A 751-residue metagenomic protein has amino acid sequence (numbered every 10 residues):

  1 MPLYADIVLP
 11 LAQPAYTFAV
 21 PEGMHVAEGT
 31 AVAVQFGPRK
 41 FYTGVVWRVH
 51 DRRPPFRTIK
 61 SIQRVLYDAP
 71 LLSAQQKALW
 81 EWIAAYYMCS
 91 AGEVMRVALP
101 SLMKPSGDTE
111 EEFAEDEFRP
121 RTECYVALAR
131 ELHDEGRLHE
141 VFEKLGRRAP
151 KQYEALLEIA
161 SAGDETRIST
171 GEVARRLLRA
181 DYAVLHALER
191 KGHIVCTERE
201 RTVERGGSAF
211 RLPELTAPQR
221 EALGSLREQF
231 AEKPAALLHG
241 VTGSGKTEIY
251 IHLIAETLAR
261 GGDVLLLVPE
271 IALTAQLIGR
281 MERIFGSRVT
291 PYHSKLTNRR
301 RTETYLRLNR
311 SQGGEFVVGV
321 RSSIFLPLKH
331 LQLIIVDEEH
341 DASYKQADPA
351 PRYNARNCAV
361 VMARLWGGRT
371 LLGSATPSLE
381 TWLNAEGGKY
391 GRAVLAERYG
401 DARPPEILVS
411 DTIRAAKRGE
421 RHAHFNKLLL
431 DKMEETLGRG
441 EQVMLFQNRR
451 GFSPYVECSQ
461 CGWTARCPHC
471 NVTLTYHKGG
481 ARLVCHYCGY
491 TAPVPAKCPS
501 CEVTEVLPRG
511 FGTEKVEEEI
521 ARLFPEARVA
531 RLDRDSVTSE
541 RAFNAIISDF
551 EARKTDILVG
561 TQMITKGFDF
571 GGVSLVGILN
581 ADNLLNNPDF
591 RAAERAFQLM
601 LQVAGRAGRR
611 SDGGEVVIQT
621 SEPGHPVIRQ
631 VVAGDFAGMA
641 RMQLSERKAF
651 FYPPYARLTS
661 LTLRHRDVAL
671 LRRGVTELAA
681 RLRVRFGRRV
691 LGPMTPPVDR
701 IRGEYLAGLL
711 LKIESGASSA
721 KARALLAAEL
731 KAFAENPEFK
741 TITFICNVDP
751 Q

Functional and structural regions predicted by a protein language model:
M1-S374, E386-A402, R685, L710 (+1 more regions): Accessory, non-ATPase domains that flank or precede helicase/AAA+ motor cores in DNA-metabolism machines
R48-H50, L99, E198-E200, Q447-R449 (+4 more regions): A general secondary-structure junction signal
H50-I59, Q63-L66, G577, L691 (+2 more regions): Solvent-exposed, membrane-proximal periplasmic/extracellular interface segments of envelope transport and secretion
F210-T216, R220, E232-R672, A680 (+3 more regions): Inter-lobe coupling/hinge segments of SF2-like helicase ATPases
F524-A527, L682-V690, E735-K740: Short secondary-structure junctions
A679, G692, G708, A724-A727: Acidic, two-metal ion nucleic-acid-processing modules in DNA metabolism proteins
A680, V684-Y705, F744-P750: A carboxyl-terminal module marker
